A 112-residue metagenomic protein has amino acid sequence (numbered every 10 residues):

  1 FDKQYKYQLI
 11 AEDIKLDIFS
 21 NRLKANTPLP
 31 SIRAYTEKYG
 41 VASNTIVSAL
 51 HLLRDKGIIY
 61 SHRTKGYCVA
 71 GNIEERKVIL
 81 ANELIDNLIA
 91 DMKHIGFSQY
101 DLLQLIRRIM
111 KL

Functional and structural regions predicted by a protein language model:
F1-L29, A34, V78-L112: Extreme N-terminal segment that seeds HTH/winged-HTH DNA-binding domains in transcriptional regulators
Y7, Y39, Y60, Y67-C68: Aromatic side chains
N21, N26, G57, T64-G66: Glycine-centered flexibility sites
P28-Y60: N-terminal helix-turn-helix
L29, S61-V69, I73-E74: Short, Lys/Arg-rich nucleic-acid/phosphate-binding segment
E37, N72-I73, K111-L112: Short Asp/Glu-rich motifs
K56, Y60, G71, D101-L102: Short C-terminal boundary/hinge segments that cap the last helix of small helical domains
